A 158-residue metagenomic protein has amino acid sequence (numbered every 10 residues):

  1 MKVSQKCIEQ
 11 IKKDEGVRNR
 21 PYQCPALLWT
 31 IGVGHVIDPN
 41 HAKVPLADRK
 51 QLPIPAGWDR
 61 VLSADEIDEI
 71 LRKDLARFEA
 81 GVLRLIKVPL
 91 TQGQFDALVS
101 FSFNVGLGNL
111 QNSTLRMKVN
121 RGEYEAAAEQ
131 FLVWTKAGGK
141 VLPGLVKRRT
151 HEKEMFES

Functional and structural regions predicted by a protein language model:
M1-R20, C24-L27, V33-P39, E66-K73 (+3 more regions): Long, amphipathic alpha-helical surface segments
I11, Q94-S102, Q130-L132: Short alpha-helical scaffolding segments that buttress acidic/His motifs in well-ordered protein cores
T30-P55: Short, surface-exposed acidic-centric catalytic microdomains
A47-L85, D96-S100, N104-L110: Alpha-helical segment that forms one wall of the substrate-binding/catalytic cleft in peptidoglycan-active domains
